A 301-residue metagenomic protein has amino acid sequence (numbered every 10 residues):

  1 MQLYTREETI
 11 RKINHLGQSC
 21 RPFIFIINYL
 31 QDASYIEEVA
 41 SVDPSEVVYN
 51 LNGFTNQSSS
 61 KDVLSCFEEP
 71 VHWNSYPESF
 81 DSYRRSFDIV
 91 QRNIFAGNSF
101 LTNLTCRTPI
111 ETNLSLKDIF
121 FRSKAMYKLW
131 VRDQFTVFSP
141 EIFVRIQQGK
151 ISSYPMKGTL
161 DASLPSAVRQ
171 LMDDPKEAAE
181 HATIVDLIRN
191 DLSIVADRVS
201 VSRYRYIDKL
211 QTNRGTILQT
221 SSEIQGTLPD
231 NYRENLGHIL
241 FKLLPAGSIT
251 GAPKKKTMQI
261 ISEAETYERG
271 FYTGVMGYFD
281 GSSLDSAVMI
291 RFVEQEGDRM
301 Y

Functional and structural regions predicted by a protein language model:
M1-Y301: Extended alpha-helical targeting/anchoring segments, especially N-terminal organellar/secretory targeting helices
